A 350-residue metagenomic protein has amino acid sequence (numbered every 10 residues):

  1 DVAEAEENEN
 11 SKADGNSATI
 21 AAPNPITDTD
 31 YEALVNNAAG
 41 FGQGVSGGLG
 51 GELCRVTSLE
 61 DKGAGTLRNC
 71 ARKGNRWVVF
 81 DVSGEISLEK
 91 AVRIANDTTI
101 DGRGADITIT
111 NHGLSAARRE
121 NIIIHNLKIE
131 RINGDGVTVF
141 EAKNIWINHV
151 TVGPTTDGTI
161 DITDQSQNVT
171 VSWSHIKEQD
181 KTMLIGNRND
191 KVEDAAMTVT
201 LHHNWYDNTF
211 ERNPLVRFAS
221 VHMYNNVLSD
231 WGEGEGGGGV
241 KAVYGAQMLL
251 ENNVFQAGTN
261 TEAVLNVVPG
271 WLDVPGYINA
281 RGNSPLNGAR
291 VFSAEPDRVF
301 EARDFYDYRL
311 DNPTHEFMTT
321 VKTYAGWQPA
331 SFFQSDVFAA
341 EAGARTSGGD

Functional and structural regions predicted by a protein language model:
D1-A21: Bacterial Sec-dependent N-terminal signal peptides
V35-V78: Acidic Gly/Asp/Thr-rich repetitive segments characteristic of extracellular carbohydrate-active and adhesion proteins
E60-D61, S83-E85, A105-D106, N260: Acidic glycine-/aspartate-rich tracts in secreted/extracellular proteins
R68-G74, E85-D101, I107-N126, E130-K143 (+1 more regions): Extracellular beta-strand-rich solenoid/capping regions of secreted or surface-exposed proteins that bind or remodel
D97, G102-A105, E120-R131, K143-T156 (+5 more regions): Right-handed parallel beta-helix
G113, D135-G136, T159-D161, T182-L184 (+3 more regions): Structural detector of coil-to-beta-strand junctions
L215-F218, H222-D350: Extracellular beta-rich repeat passengers
